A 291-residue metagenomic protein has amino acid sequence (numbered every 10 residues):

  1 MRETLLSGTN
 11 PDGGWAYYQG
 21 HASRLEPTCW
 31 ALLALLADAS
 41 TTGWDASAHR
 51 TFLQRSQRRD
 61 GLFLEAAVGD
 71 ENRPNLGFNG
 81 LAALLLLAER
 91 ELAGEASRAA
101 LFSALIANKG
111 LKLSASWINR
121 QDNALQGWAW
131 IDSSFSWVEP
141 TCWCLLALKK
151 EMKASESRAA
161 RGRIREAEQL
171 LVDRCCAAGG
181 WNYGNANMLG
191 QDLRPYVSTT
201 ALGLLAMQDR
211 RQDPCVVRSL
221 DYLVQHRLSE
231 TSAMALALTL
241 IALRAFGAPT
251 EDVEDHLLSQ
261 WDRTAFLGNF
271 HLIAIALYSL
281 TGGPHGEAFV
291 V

Functional and structural regions predicted by a protein language model:
M1-V291: Preference for long, amphipathic alpha-helical scaffolds in soluble/luminal domains and all-alpha bundles
